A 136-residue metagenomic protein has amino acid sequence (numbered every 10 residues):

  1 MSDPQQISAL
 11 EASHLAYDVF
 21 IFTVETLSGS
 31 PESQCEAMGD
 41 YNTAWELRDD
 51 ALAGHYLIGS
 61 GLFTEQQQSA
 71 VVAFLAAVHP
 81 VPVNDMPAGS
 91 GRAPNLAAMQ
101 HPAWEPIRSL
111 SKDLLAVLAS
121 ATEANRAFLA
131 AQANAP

Functional and structural regions predicted by a protein language model:
M1-H55: Short terminal alpha-helical segments
H14, P31, A51, H79 (+3 more regions): Generic low-complexity, intrinsically disordered sequence content enriched in small uncharged/hydrophobic residues
F20-F22, F63, F74, F128: Phenylalanine-focused residue identity feature
I21-T26, W45, S60, V78 (+2 more regions): Generic alpha-helical secondary structure signal
H55-V117, E123: Amphipathic protein-protein interaction modules
M99, A121-P136: Short linear, low-complexity motifs centered on an aromatic residue
